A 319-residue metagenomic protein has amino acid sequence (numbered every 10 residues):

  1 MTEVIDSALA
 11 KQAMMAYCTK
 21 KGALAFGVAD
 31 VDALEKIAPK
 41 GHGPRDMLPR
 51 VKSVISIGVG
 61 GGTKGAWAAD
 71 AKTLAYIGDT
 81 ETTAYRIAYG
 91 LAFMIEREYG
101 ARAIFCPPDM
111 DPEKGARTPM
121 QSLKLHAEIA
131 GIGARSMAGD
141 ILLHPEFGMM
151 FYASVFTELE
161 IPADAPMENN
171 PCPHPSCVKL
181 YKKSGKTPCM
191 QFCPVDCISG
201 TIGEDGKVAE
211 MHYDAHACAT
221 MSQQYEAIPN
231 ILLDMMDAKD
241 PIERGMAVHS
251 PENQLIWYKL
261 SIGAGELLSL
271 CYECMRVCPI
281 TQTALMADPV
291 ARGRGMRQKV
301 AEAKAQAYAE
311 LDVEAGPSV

Functional and structural regions predicted by a protein language model:
M1-R86: Non-catalytic, usually N-terminal nucleic-acid engagement modules in DNA/RNA processing proteins
M1-V4, I87, E98-G100, S318-V319: Polar low-complexity intrinsically disordered regions
A33-E35, G203, A315: Low-complexity, compositionally biased segments
I37, T73, D79-T283, V290-K299: Catalytic cores of enzyme domains
K40-P44, P119-M120, E302-A303: Short low-complexity, flexible loop/linker segments enriched in glycine and/or proline with clustered acidic
T63, T283-A284: Short helix-capping/linker segments at secondary-structure and domain boundaries
D288-V319: C-terminal non-catalytic accessory extensions
